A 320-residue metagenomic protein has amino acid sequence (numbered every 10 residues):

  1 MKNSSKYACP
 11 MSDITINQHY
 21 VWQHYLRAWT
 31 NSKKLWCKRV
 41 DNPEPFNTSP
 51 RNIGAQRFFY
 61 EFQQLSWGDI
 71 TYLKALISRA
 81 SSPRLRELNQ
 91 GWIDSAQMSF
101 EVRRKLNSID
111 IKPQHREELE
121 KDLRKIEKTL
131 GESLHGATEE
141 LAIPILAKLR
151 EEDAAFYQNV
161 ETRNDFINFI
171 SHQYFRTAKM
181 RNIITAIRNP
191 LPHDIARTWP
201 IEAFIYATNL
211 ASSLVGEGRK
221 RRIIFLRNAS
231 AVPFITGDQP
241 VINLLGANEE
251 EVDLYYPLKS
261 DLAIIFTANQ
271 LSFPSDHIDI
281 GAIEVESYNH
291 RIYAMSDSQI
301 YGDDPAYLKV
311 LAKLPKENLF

Functional and structural regions predicted by a protein language model:
K2-N17, V21-F320: Alpha-helical structural context detector biased toward long hydrophobic helices
